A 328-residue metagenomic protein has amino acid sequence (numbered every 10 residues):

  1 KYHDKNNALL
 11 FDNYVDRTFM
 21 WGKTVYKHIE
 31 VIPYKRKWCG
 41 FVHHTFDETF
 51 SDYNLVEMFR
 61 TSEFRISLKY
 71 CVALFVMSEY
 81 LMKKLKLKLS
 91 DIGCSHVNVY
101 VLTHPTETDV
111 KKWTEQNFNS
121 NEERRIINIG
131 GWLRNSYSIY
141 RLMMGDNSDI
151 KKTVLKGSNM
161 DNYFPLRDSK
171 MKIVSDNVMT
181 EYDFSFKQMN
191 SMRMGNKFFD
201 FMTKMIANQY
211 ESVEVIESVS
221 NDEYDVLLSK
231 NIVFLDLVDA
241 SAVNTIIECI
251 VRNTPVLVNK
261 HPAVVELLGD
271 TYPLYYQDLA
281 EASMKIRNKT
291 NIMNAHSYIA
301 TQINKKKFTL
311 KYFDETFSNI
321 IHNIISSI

Functional and structural regions predicted by a protein language model:
L9-F11, H28-D52, L102: Active-site proximal beta-strand in glycosyltransferases
L55-L74, F201-I206: Membrane-proximal helix-turn-helix segments that form the acceptor-binding/catalytic region of lipid-linked
Y70-L87, D91-W113: Donor nucleotide-sugar binding/catalytic pocket of nucleotide-sugar-dependent glycosyltransferases
N117-K156: Conserved donor-binding/catalytic core segment of Leloir-type glycosyltransferases
P165-V219: Nucleotide-activated donor-binding/catalytic signature segment of Leloir-type glycosyltransferases, i.e., the conserved
P255-V258: Short hydrophobic beta-strand element within catalytic cores of glycosyltransferases and related nucleotide-activated
V265-N288: Change "using UDP/GDP/dTDP sugars" to "using nucleotide sugars
A280, T290-I328: A charged, aromatic-enriched C-terminal amphipathic alpha-helix characteristic of glycosyltransferases across folds
